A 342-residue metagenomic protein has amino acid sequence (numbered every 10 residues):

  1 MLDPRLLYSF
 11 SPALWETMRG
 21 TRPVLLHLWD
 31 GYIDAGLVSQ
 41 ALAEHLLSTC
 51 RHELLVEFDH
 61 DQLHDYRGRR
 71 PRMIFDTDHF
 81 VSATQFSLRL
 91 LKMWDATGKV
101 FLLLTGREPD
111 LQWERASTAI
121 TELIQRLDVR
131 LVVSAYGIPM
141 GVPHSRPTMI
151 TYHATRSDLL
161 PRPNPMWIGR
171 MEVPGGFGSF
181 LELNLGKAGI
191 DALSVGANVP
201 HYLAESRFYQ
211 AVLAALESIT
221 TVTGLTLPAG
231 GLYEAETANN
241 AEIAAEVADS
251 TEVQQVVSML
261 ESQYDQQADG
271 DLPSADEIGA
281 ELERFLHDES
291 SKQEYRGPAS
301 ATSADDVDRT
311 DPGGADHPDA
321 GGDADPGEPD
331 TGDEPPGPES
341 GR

Functional and structural regions predicted by a protein language model:
M1-G106: N-terminal short beta-loop-beta anion/metal-coordinating cradle
D30-Y32, Q62-L63, R107-D110, G137-P139 (+1 more regions): Acidic, glycine-rich active-site loops and adjacent beta-strand->loop/helix elements that engage anionic groups
L37-A41, L111, R115, E172 (+6 more regions): Conserved active-site and cofactor/substrate-binding residues in soluble primary-metabolism enzymes
V56, L102-L104, V133, D191-G196: Hydrophobic/aromatic beta-strand patches that form the interior of the parallel beta-sheet core in alpha/beta enzyme
E57-T84, A192-V212, D319, G327-G332: Flexible, D/E/H-enriched segments
K99, R107-L159, L181: Internal, conserved structured core segments that host functional sites
G141-V222, T226: Catalytic cores of processing enzymes, dominated by hydrolases/peptidases, characterized by acidic/His-rich
L203-R342: A conserved C-terminal secondary-structure "cap"
